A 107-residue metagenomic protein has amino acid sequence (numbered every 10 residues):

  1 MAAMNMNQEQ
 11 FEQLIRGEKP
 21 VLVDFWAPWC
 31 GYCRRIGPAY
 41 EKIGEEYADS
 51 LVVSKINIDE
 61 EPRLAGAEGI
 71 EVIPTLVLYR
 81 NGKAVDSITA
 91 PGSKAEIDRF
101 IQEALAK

Functional and structural regions predicted by a protein language model:
A2, W26, V52-S54: Conserved Rossmann-like nucleotide-binding pocket used by diverse enzymes that bind dinucleotide cofactors
A3-P20: A short beta-strand-turn-helix
E18-K19, W26-W29, V72: Short pre-active-site segment immediately N-terminal to redox-active cysteine/selenocysteine motifs in thiol-based
L22-V23, V53, L76: Hydrophobic beta-strand anchors of alpha/beta hydrolase catalytic cores
C30-C33, L76: The canonical Cys-X-X-Cys-His
Y32-Y47: Typically the conserved alpha-helix immediately C-terminal to a functionally engaged Cys/Sec in thioredoxin-like
I58-A65: Structural microenvironment flanking redox-active thiols in thiol-disulfide oxidoreductases
V72, V77-K107: Non-catalytic, surface beta->alpha helical segment in thiol-disulfide oxidoreductase systems
